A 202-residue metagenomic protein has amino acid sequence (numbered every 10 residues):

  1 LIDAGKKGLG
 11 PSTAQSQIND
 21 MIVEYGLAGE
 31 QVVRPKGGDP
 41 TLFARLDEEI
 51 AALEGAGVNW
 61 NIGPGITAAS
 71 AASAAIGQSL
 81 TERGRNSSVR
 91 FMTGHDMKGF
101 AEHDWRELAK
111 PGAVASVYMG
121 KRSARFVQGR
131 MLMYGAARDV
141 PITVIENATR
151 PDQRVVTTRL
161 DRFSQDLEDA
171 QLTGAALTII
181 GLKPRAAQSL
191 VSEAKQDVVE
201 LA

Functional and structural regions predicted by a protein language model:
L1, D20, A51, G77-R83 (+2 more regions): Short, hinge-like loop/turn segments at secondary-structure boundaries
L1-G63, S164, A176: Class I S-adenosyl-L-methionine
A4-K6, T93-G94, N147: Active-site donor-binding loop signature of nucleotide-sugar glycosyltransferases
G5-G10, L27-A28, I62-G65, L80-S87 (+1 more regions): Short, mixed-charge, low-aromatic patches
Q17, L27-V33, R45, E49 (+2 more regions): A contiguous loop/helix-start segment that scaffolds small-molecule binding in enzyme catalytic cores
G37-P111, R154-T157: Class I SAM-dependent methyltransferase SAM-binding "motif I" and its flanking Rossmann-like core
